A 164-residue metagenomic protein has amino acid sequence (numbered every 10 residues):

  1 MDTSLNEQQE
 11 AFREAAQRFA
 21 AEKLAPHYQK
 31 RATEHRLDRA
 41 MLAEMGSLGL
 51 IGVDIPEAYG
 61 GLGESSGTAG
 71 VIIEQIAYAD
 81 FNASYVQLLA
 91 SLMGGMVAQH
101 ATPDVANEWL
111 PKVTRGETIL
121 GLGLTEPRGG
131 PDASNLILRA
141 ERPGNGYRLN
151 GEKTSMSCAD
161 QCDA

Functional and structural regions predicted by a protein language model:
M1-Q8: Intrinsic disorder at enzyme termini
Q9, A20, G49, P56 (+4 more regions): Buried hydrophobic positions in well-ordered alpha/beta secondary-structure cores of metabolic enzymes
P26-L48: Short secondary-structure junction/hinge motifs that connect adjacent elements
S47-E117, C158-Q161: Internal helix-loop-helix
G116-L124: A short, Trp-centered hydrophobic/proline-enriched beta-strand micro-motif
R128-L136: Active-site-adjacent elements of ketosynthase-type condensing enzymes
L138-E141: A structural signal for short hydrophobic beta-strand segments in well-ordered beta-sheet cores
G146, N150-A164: A short core secondary-structure module
